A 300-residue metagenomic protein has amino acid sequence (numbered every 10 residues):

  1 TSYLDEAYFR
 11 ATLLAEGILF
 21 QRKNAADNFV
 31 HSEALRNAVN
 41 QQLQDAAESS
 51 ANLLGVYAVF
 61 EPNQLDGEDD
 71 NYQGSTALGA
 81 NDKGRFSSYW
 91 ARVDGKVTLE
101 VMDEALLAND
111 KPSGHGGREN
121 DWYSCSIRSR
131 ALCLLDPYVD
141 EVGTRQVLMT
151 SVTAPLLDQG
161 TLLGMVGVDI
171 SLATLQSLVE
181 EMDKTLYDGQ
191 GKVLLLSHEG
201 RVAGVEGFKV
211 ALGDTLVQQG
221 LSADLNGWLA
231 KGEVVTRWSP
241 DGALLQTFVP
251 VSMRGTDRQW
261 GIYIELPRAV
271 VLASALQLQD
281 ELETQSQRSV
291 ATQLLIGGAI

Functional and structural regions predicted by a protein language model:
T1, D103, S197-V202, N226-K231 (+1 more regions): Short, intrinsically disordered, charge-balanced linker/junction segments flanking boundaries in proteins
T1-L54, E281: Juxtamembrane extracytoplasmic/periplasmic/luminal helical "stalk" adjacent to the first N-terminal
K23-E33, K209-V210, L216, S274: Short, flexible/disordered intra-domain loops and linkers
A38-E48, M165, D169-L212, L276: Solvent-exposed, extracytoplasmic
S49-A131, P137-T144, V202-G220: Extracellular/periplasmic ligand-sensing ectodomains of membrane signal-transduction proteins
I127-T153, Y187-L194, Q218-G261: Membrane-proximal, non-catalytic sensory/regulatory domains of signal-transducing membrane proteins
R145-M182, L244-V251, D257-V271: Conserved beta-strands of PAS-like sensory domains
G189, V270-I300: Cytoplasm-proximal transmembrane signaling helix
